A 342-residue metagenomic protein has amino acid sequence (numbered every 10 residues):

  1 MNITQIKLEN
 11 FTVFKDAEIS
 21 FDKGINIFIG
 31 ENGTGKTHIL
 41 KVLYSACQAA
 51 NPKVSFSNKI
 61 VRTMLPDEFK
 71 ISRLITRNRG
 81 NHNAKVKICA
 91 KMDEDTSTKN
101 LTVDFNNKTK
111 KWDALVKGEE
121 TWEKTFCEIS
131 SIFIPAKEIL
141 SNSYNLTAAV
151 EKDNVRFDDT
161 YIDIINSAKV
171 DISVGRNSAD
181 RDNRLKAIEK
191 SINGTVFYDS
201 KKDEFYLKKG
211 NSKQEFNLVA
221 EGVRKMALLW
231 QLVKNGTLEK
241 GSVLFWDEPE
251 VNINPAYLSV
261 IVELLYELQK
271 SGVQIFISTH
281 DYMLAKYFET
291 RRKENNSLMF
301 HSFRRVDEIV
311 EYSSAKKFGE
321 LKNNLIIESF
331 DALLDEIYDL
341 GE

Functional and structural regions predicted by a protein language model:
M1-Q48: Pre-Walker A-like glycine/lysine-rich segment at the N-terminus of P-loop NTPase domains
T4-K7, A46-L244, V306-E342: Phosphate-coordinating catalytic segments in nucleotide- and nucleic-acid-processing enzymes
A17-K23, G236-E239, E267: Phosphate-binding P-loop
I25-I27, S131, V243, Q274-F276: Residue-level preference for the first positions of well-ordered beta-strands
V42, Q231, Y287: Active-site signature of alpha/beta-hydrolase-fold catalytic machinery across serine- and Asp/Cys-nucleophile hydrolases
D247-P249: Walker B catalytic acidic pair
N254-P255: Conserved D-loop-proximal element of ABC-family nucleotide-binding domains
V260-E342: C-terminal lobe/lid and adjacent interdomain/linker elements of RecA-like ASCE P-loop ATPase modules
